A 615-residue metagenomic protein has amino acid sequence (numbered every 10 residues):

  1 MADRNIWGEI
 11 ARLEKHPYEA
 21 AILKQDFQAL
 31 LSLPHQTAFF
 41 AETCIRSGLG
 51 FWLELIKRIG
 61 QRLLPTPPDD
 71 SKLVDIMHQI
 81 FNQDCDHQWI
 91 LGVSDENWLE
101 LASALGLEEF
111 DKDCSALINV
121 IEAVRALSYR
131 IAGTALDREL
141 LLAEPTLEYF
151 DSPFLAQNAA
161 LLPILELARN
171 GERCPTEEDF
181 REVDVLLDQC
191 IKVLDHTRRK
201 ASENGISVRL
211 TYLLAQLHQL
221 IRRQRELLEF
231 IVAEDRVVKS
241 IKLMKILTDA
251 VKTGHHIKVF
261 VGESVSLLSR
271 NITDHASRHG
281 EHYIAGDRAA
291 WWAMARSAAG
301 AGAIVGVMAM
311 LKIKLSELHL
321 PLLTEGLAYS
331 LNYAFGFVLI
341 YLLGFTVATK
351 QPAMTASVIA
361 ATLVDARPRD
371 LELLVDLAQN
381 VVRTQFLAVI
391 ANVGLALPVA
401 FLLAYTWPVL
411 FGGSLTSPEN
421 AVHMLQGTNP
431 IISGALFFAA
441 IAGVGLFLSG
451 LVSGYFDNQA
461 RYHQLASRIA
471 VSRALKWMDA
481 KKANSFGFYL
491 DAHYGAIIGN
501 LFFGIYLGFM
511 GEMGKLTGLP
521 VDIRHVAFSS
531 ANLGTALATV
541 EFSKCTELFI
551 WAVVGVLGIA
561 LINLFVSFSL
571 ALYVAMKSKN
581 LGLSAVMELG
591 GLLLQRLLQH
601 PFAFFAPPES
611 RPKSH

Functional and structural regions predicted by a protein language model:
M1-I272: Soluble N-terminal domains of membrane-associated systems
E177, D184, I191-F230, R236-K258 (+3 more regions): Long, compositionally biased intrinsically disordered regions
A233-V251, L268-E281, A328-Y341, R383-A391 (+3 more regions): Hydrophobic alpha-helical transmembrane segments
N271-D370, V389-V409: Core alpha-helical transmembrane segments of integral membrane proteins
L323-A353, A440-Q459, Y506-G511, A560-A571: Hydrophobic alpha-helical membrane-embedded segments
G336-T346, V364-R367, G413-S414, R473-W477 (+2 more regions): Juxtamembrane membrane-interface segments at transmembrane alpha-helix termini
K350-P352, A356-I359, L363-F528: Generic detector of multi-pass transmembrane helix bundles and their immediately adjacent loops in polytopic membrane
